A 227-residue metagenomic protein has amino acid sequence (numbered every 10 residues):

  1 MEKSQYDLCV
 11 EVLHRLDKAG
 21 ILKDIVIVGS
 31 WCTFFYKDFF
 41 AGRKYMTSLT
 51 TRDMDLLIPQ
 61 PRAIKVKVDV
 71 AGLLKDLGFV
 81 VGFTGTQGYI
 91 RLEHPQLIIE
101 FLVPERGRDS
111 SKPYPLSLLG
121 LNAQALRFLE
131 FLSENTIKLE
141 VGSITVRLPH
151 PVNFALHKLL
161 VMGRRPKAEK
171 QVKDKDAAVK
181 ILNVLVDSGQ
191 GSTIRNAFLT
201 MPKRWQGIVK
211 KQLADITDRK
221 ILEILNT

Functional and structural regions predicted by a protein language model:
M1-T227: Compositionally biased terminal segments of proteins
